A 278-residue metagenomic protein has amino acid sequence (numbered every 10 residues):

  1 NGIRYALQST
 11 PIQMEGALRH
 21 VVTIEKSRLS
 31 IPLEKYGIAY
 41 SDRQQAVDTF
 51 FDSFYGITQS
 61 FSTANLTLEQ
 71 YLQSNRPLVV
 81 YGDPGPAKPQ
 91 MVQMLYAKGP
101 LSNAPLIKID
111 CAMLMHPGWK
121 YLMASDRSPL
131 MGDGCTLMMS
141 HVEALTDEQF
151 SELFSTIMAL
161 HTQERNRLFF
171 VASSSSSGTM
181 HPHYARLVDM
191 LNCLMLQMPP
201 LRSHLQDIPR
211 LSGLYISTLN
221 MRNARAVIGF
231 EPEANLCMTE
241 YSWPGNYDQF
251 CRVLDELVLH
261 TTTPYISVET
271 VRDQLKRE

Functional and structural regions predicted by a protein language model:
G2-Y5: Per-ARNT-Sim (PAS) sensory domains and their PAS-associated C-terminal
L7-S9: Compact sensory input modules in signal-transduction proteins
I12-S62: Sensory coupling linkers of modular signal transduction proteins
I57-Q59, L66, D83, A87 (+4 more regions): Nucleotide-binding/hydrolysis machinery
T67-E143, P200-L205: Conserved post-Walker A coupling segment in P-loop NTPases
P117, D147-E148, H181, Q206: Conserved D-loop-proximal element of ABC-family nucleotide-binding domains
E143-T146, M158: Catalytic acidic motif of RecA-like/P-loop NTPases
L145-L153: Conserved ATPase-coupling elements of RecA-like P-loop NTPase cores
